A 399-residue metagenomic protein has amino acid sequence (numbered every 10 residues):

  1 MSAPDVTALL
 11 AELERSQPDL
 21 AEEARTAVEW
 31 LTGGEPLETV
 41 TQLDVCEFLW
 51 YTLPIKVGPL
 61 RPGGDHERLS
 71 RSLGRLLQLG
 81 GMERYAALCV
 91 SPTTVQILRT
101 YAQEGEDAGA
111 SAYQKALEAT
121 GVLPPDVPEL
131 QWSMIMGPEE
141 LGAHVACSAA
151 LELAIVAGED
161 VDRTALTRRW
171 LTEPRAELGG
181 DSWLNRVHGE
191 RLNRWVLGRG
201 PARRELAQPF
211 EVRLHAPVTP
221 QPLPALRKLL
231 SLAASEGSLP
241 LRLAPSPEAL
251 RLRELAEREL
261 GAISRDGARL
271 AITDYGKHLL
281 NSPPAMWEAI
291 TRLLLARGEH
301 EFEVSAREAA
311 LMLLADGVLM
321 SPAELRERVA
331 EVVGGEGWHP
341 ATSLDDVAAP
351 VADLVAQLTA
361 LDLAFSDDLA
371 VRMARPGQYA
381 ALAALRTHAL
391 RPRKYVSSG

Functional and structural regions predicted by a protein language model:
A11-Q17, A24-A108: N-terminal core-binding DNA-recognition domain of tyrosine recombinases/integrases
E22-E38, Q42-V57, G142-L252, L325: Short, amphipathic alpha-helical interface elements at domain boundaries that mediate macromolecular binding
G34-D44, G63, L69, A249-D274: Secondary-structure-rich domain cores
G64, R68, G81-A150, A154: Basic, alpha-helical nucleic-acid-binding regions used in initiation and control of genome expression
G64-S72, A244-L260, A341-F365: Short amphipathic alpha-helical interaction segments
Y85-Q103, R251-A256, S264-G298, F365-S397: Accessory beta->alpha helical hairpin/"wing" motif in late/C-terminal subdomains of nucleic-acid enzymes
N185-P224, K228, P284-G334, P392-G399: Leucine-rich, amphipathic alpha-helical/linker segments
S235-A244, G317-L344: Short acidic, hydrophobic short linear motifs in intrinsically disordered regions
